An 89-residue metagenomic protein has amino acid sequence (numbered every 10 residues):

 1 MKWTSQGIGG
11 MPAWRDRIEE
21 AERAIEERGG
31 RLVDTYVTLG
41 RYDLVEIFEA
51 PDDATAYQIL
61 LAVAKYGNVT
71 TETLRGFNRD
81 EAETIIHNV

Functional and structural regions predicted by a protein language model:
M1-E27, R31, G40-Y42, R79-V89: Short S/T/G/P-rich N-terminal loop/turn motif that feeds into the first structured element of a domain
M1-K2, Y36-I59: Short, well-ordered beta-strand segments in beta-rich or mixed alpha/beta enzyme and ligand-binding folds
G29-Y36, T71-T73: A short linear hydrophobic-aromatic micro-motif
A50-D80: An amphipathic, aromatic/His-enriched active-site/gating alpha helix that lines ligand/cofactor pockets
